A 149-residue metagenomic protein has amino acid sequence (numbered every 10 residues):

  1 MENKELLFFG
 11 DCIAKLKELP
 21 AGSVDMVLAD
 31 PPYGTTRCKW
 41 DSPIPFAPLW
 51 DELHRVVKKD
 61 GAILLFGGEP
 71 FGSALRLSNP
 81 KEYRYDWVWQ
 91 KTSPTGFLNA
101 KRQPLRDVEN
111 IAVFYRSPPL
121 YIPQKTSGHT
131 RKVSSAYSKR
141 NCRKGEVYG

Functional and structural regions predicted by a protein language model:
M1-G149: Core catalytic lobe of class I
